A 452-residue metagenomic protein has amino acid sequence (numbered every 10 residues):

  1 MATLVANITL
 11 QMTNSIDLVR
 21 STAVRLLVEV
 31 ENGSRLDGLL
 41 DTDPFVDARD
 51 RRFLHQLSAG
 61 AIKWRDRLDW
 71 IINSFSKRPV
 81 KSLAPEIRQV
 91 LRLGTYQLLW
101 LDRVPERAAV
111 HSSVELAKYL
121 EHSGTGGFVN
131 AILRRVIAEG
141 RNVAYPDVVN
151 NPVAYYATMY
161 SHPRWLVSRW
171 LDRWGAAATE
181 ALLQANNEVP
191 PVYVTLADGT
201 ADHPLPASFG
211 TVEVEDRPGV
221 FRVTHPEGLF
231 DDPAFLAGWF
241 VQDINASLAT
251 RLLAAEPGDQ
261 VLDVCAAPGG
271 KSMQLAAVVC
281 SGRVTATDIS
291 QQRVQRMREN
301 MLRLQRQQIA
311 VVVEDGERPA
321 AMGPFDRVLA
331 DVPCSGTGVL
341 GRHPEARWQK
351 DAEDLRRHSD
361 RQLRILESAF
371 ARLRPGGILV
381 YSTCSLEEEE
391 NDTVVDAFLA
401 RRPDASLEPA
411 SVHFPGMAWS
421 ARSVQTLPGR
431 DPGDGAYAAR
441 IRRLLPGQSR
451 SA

Functional and structural regions predicted by a protein language model:
M1-A452: S-adenosylmethionine
